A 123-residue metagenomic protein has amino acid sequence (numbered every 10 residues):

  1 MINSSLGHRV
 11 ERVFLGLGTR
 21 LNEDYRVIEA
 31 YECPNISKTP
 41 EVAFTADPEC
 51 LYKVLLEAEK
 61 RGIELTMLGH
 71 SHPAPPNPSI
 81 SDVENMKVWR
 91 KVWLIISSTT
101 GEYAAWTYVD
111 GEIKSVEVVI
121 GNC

Functional and structural regions predicted by a protein language model:
M1-L65, P73-C123: Conserved beta-strand-loop surface patch within small alpha/beta domains used for substrate/adaptor or ligand engagement
